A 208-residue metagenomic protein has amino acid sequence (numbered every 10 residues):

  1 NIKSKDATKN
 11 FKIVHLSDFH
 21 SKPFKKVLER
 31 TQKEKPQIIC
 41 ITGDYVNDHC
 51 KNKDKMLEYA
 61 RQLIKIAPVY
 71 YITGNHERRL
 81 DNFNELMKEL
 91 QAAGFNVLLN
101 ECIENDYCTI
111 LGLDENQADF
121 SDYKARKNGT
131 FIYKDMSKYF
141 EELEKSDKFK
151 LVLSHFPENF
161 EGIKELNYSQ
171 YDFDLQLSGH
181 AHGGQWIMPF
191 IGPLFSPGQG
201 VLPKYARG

Functional and structural regions predicted by a protein language model:
N1-A7: N-terminal membrane-anchoring alpha-helices
K9-L98: Membrane-embedded segments
H20, V46, H76-E77, C102-I103 (+3 more regions): Catalytic metal-binding/acid-base residues of hydrolase active sites
K33-E34, A60-I66, L143-S146, L166-Y171: Short, conserved loop/helix-junction motifs that constitute active-site signature segments in enzyme catalytic cores
Q37-I38, Y70, F95-N96, C108 (+2 more regions): Short, Asp-centered acidic motifs that coordinate Mg2+ and/or phosphate in catalytic or ligand-binding sites
N52, N82-F83, S121-Y123, G162-E165 (+1 more regions): Short, well-ordered secondary-structure micro-motifs
K88, A92-G94, D106-L151, F160-E161 (+1 more regions): Binuclear metal-dependent hydrolase catalytic cores centered on His/Asp/Glu-rich metal-binding motifs
P157-G208: Conserved beta-sheet core of the metallophosphoesterase superfamily
